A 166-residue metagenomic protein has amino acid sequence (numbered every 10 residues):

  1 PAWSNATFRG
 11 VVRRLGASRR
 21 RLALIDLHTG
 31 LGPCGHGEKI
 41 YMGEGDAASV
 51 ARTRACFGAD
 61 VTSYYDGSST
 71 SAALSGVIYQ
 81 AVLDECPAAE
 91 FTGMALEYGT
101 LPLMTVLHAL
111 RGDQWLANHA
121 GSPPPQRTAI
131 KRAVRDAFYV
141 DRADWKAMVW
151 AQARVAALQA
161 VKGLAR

Functional and structural regions predicted by a protein language model:
P1-R166: C-terminal accessory segments enriched in acidic
